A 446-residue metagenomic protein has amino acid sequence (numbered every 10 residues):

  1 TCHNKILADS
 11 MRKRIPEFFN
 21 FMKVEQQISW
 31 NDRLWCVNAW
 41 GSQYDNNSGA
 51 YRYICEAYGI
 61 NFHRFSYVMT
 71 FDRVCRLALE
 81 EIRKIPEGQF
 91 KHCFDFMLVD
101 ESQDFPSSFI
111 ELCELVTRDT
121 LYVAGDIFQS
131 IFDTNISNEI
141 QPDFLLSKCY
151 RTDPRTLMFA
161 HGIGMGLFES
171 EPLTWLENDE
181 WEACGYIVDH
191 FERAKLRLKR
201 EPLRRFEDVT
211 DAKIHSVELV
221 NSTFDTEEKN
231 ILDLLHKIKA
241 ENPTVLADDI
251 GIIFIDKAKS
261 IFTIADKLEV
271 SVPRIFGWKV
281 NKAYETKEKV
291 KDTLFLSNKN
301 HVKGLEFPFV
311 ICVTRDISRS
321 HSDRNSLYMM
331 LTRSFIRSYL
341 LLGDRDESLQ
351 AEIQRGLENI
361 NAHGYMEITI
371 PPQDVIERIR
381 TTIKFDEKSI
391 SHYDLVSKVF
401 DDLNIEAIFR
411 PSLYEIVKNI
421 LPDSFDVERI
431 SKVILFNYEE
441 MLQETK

Functional and structural regions predicted by a protein language model:
T1-K446: The feature marks helicase ATPase cores and/or their adjacent C-terminal helical subdomains in SF1/SF2/AAA+ helicases
